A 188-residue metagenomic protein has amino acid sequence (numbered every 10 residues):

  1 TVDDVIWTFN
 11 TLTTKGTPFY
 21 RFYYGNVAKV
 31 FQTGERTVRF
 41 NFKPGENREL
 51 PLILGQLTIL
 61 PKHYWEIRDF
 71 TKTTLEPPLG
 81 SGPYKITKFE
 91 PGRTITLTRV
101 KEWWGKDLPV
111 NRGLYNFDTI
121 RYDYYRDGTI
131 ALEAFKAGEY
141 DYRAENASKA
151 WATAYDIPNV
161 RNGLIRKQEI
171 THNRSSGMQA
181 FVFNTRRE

Functional and structural regions predicted by a protein language model:
T1-F9, E49, G80, V100 (+4 more regions): Stable alpha-helical elements in mature extracytoplasmic
T1-P18, T33, R39-N41, Y125 (+1 more regions): Aromatic- and charge-enriched surface segment that lines or borders ligand/interaction sites
N10-T17, G45-N47, W65, E102 (+2 more regions): Sec-exported extracytoplasmic/periplasmic mature domains
L12, K29-F31, T87-T98, D123-R187: Extracellular/periplasmic solute-recognition and catalytic clefts
K15-Y24, K72-L79, N159-L164: Short, solvent-exposed secondary-structure boundary motifs
Y20-Y64, P83-E90, R186: Surface-exposed binding/hinge segments that line and control ligand-binding clefts or catalytic entry sites
N26, G34-V38, G80-G82, R93 (+3 more regions): Envelope-exposed proteins and targeting segments
L54-R121, R126-I130: Gly/Pro-rich hinge or "lid" segments in bacterial periplasmic/extracellular proteins
